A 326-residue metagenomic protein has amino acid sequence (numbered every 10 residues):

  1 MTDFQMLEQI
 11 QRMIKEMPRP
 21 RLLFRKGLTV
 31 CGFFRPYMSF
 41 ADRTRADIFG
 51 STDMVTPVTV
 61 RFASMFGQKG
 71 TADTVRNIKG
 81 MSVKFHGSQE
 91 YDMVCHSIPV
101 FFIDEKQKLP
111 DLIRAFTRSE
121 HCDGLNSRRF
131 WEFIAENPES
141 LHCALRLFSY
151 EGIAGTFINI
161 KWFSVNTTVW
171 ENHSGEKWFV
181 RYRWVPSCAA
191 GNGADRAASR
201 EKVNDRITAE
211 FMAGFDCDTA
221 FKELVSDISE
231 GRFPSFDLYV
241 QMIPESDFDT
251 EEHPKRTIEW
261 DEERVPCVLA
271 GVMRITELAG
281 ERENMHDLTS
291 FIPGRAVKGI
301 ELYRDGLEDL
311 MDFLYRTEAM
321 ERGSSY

Functional and structural regions predicted by a protein language model:
M1-Y326: Active-site-adjacent core segments of small-molecule enzymes
